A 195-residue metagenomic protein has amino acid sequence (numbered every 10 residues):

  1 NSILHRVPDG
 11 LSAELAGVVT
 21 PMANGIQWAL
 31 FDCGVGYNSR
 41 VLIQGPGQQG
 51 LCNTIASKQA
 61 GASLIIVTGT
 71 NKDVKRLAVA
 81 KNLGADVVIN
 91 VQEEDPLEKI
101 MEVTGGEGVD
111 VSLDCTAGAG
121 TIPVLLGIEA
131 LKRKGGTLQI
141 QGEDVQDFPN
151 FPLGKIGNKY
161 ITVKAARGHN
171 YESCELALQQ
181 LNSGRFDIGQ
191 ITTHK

Functional and structural regions predicted by a protein language model:
N1-L4: Glycine-rich phosphate/adenylate-binding loop and adjacent beta-alpha elements of nucleotide- or dinucleotide-binding
L11-E94, E98: Mid-domain Rossmann-like dinucleotide-binding core that forms the NAD(H)/NADP(H) cofactor-binding site
T54, L77, V124-I128, L153: Generic hydrophobic/aromatic pocket-lining and core-packing "Φ" positions
L97, M101, D144-H194: C-terminal substrate-binding/catalytic core of Rossmann-like NAD(P)-dependent dehydrogenases/reductases
E102-E107: Glycine-rich phosphate-binding loop signature in dinucleotide/nucleotide-binding domains
S112-L113: N-terminal Rossmann-like NAD(P) cofactor-binding module of classical short-chain dehydrogenase/reductase
L131-K134: Helix-to-beta-strand junctions that scaffold the AdoMet/dcAdoMet cofactor pocket in Class I SAM-dependent enzymes
I140-G142: Acidic carboxylate diad motif detector
